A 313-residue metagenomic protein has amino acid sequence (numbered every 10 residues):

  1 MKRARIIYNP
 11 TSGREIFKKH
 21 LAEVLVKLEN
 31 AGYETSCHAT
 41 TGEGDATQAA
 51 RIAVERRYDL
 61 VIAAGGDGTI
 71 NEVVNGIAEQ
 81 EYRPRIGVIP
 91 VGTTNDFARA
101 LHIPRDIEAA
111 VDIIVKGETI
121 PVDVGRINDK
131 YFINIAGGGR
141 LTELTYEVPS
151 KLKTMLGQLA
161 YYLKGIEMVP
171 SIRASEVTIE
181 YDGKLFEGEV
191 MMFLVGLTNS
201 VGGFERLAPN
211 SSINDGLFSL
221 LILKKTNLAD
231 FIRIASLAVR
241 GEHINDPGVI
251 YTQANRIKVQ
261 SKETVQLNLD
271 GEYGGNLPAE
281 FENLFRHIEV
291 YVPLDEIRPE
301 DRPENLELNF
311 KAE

Functional and structural regions predicted by a protein language model:
M1-V61, I297, E304-E313: ATP/NTP phosphate-donor binding region
P10, A64-G66, V91: Glycine-rich beta-strand-to-loop/alpha-helix junction loops that act as flexible
A31, E79-M191: Catalytic core of DAGKc-family lipid kinases
G68-P84: Short Gly/Thr/Asp-enriched flexible loops that form oxyanion-binding sites at enzyme active sites
G137, L141, L194-L207, Y273: Glycine-rich phosphate/pyrophosphate-binding beta-alpha loops
L152-A160, P209-A229: Gly/Ser/Thr-rich active-site loops/lids in small-molecule metabolic enzymes that frequently grip phosphoryl groups
Y181, E187, S212, I222-E313: ATP/nucleoside-binding phosphotransfer catalytic cores, i.e., glycine-rich phosphate-binding loops
